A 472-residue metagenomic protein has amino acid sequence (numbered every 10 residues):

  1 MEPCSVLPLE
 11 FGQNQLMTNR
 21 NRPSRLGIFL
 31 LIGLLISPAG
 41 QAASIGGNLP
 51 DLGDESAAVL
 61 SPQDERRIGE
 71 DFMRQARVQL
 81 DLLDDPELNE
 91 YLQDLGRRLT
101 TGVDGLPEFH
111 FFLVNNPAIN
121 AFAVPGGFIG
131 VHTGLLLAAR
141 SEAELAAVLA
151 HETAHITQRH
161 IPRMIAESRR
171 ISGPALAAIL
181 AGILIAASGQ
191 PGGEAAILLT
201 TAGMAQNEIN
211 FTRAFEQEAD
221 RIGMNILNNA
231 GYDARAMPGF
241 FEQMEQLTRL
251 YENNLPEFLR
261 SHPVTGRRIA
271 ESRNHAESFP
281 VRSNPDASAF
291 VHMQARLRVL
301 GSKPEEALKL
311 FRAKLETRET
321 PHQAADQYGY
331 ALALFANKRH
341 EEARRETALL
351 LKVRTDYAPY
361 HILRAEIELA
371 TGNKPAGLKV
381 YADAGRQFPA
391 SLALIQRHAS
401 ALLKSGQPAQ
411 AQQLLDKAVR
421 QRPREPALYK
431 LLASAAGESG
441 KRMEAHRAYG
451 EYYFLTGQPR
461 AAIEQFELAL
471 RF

Functional and structural regions predicted by a protein language model:
F11, L16-F122, L247-L250, K309-L310 (+7 more regions): Hydrophobic or amphipathic, alpha-helical segments that drive membrane association/targeting
L52-V59, E70, L82, E90 (+6 more regions): Extracytoplasmic and endomembrane cell-envelope/extracellular-matrix remodeling and assembly machinery
V131, A147-H155, R159, A219: Active-site recognition of the HExxH zinc-binding catalytic motif
T133-A147: Short pre-active-site segment immediately N-terminal to the catalytic Zn-binding motif
A143, T153-R170, S188: Catalytic Zn2+-binding segment of zinc metalloproteases
G173-S188, A195-A205: Membrane-active amphipathic alpha-helices enriched in small hydrophobic residues
